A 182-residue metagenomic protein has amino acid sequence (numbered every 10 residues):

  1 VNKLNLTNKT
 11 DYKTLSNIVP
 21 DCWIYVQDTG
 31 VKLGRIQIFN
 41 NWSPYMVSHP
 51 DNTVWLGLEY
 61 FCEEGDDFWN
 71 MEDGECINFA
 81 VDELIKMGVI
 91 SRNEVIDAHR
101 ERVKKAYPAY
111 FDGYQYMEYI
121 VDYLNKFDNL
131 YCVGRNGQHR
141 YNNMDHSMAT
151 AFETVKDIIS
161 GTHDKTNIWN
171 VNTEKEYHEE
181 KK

Functional and structural regions predicted by a protein language model:
V1-G74, N78-G88, Y123, T166-E176: Mid-domain catalytic core of redox enzymes that form a hydrophobic substrate pocket/lid adjacent to a catalytic redox
I18-P20, V31-Y45, N93-L130: FAD/FMN-dependent oxidoreductases across multiple families
E63-G65, K105-A106, G137-H139: Short Gly/Pro-enriched loop/turn and capping motifs at secondary-structure junctions
C76-E94, M144-G161: A short, terminal or domain-edge coil/loop segment
E101, F111-K182: C-terminal lid/capping helical subdomain adjacent to the catalytic/cofactor pocket in oxidative enzymes
